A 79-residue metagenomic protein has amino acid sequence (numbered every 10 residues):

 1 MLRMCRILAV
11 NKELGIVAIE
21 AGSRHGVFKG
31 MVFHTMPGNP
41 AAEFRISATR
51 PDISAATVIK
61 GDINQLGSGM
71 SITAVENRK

Functional and structural regions predicted by a protein language model:
M1-K79: Surface-exposed, polar/charged interaction patches used for macromolecular assembly or partner binding
